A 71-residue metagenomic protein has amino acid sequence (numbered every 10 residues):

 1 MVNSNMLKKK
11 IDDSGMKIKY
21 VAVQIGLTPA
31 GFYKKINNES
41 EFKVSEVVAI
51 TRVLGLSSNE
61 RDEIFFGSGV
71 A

Functional and structural regions predicted by a protein language model:
M1, S40-V44: Short acidic alpha-helix initiation/capping motifs at coil-to-helix transition points, especially at protein N-termini
M1-K17: A short, Lys/Arg-rich alpha-helix, primarily the initiator
K8, K19, A30, V48: Residues within the helices of the helix-turn-helix
K10, S14-G15, V23, K34 (+1 more regions): Short, charged recognition helix plus adjacent turn of helix-turn-helix-like nucleic-acid-binding domains
K17, K43-E46: Residues that mark the N-terminal boundary/hinge immediately upstream of a DNA-recognition element
L27-E41: Recognition helix of helix-turn-helix/homeodomain-like DNA-binding domains that insert into the DNA major groove
S45-E60: DNA major-groove recognition helix of helix-turn-helix/homeodomain DNA-binding modules
